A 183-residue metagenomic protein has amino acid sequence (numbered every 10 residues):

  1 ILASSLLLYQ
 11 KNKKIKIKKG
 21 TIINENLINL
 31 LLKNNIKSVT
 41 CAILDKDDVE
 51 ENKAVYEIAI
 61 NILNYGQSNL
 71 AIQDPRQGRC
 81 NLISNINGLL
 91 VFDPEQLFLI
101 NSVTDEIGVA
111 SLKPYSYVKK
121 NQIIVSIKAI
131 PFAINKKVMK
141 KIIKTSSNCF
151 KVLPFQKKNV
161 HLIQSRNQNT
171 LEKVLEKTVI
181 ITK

Functional and structural regions predicted by a protein language model:
I1-R79: Intrinsically disordered, low-complexity, positively charged segments
Y9-K18, K136-I142, V160-R166: Short, mixed-charge, low-aromatic patches
K18, D105, E172-K173: Residue-level marker of alpha-helix boundaries and capping positions
I22, N87, P131, N167-Q168: Short, glycine-/Ser/Thr-/acidic-enriched flexible segments
D45-F155: Extended, charged alpha/beta regions that create polyanion-binding interfaces
S146-K183: Glycine-rich phosphate/diphosphate-binding loop of Rossmann-like nucleotide-binding domains
